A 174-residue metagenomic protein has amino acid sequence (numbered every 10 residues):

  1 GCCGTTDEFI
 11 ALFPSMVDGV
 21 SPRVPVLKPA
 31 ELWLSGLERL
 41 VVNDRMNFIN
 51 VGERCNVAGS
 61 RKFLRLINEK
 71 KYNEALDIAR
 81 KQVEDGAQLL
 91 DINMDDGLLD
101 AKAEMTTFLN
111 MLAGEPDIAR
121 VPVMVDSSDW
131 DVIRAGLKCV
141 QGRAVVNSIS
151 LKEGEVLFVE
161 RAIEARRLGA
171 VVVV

Functional and structural regions predicted by a protein language model:
G1-V174: Domain-level signal for soluble alpha/beta catalytic cores
